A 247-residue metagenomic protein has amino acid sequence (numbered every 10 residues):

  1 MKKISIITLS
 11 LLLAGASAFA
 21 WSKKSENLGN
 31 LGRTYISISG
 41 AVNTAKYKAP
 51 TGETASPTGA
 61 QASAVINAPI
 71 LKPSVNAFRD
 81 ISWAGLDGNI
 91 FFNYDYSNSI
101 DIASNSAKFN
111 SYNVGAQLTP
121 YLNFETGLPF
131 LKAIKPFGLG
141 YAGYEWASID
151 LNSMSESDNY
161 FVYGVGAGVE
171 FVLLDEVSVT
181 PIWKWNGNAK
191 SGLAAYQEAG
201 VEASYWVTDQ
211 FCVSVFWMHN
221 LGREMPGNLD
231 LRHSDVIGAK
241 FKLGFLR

Functional and structural regions predicted by a protein language model:
M1-I4: Positively charged n-region of N-terminal signal peptides that target proteins for export
A20-R79, W83-G85, N93-I100, V177 (+2 more regions): Short glycine/proline- and aromatic-enriched beta-strand/turn motifs that initiate or cap beta-hairpins
N27, K48-P57, A77, D101-F109 (+4 more regions): Outer-membrane beta-barrel domain signature
G32-G40, R79-I90, V114, I134-G140 (+4 more regions): Transmembrane beta-strands of outer-membrane beta-barrel proteins
G32-T34, K46, T54-A62, I66 (+6 more regions): Residues that define the transmembrane beta-barrel architecture of outer-membrane proteins
G40-K48, I90-I100, P120-L122, A142-S148 (+5 more regions): Transmembrane beta-strands of outer-membrane beta-barrel pores
L71-F78, T126-P129, F171-V179, Y205-V215 (+1 more regions): Repeated loop/turn-to-beta-strand initiation elements of outer-membrane beta-barrel proteins
W183-R247: Predominantly the C-terminal beta-signal and adjacent terminal strand-loop region of outer-membrane beta-barrel
